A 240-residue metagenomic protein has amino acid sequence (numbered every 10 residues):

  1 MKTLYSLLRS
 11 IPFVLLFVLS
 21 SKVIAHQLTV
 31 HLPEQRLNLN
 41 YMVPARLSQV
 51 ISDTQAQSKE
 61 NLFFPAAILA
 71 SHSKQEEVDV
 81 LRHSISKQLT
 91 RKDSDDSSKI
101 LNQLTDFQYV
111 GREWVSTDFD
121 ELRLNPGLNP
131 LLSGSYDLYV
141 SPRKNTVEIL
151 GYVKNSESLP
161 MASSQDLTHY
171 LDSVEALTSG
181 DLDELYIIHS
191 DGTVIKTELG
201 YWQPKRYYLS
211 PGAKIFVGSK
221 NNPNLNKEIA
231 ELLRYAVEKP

Functional and structural regions predicted by a protein language model:
K2, I24-P240: Ser/Thr/Pro/Gly-biased, low-complexity, turn-/loop-rich segments that often occur immediately after N-terminal
K2-I11: Bacterial N-terminal signal peptides that target proteins for export
L16: Basic, glycine/lysine-rich polyanion-binding surfaces/domains
